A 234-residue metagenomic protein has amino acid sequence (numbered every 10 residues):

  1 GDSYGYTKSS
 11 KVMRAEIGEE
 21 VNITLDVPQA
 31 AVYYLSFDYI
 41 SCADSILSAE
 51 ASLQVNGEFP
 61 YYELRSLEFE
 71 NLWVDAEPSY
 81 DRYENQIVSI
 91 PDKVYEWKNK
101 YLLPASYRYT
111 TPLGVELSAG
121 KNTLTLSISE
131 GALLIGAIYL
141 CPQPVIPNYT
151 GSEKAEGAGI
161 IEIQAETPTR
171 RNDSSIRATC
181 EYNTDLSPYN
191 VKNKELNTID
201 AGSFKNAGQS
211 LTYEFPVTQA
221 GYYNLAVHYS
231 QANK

Functional and structural regions predicted by a protein language model:
G1-K234: Extracytoplasmic
